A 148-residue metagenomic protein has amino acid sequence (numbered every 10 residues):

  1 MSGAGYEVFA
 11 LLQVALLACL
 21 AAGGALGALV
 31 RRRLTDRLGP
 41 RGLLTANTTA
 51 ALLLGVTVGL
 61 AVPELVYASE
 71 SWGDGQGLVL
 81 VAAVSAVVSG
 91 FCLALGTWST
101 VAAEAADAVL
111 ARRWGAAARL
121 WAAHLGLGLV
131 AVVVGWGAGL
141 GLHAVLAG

Functional and structural regions predicted by a protein language model:
M1-G148: Membrane-interface helix-loop junctions in multi-pass transporters/channels
